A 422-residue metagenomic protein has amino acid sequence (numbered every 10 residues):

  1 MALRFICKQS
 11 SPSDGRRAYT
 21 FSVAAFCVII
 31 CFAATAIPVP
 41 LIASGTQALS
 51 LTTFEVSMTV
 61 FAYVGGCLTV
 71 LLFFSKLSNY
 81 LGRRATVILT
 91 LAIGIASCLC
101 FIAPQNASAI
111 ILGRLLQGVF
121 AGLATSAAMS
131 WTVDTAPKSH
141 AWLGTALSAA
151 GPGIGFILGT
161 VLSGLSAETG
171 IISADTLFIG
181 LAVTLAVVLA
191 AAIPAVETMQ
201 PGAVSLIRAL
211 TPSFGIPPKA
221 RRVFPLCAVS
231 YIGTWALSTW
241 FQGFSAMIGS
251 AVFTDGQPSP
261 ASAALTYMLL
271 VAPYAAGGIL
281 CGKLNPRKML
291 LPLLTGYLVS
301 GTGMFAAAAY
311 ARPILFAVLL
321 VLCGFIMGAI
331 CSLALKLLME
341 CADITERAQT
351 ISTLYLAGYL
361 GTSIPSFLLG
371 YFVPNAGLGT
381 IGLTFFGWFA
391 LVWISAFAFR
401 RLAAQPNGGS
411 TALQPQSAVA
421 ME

Functional and structural regions predicted by a protein language model:
S50, G82, A103-S108, A307-A311: Helix-breaking motifs and short loop linkers at transmembrane-helix boundaries and internal kinks in secondary membrane
F61-S75, M268-G277: Central cavity-lining transmembrane alpha-helices of secondary-active solute carriers, predominantly the Major
L68-N106: Conserved MFS/SLC helix-loop-helix module at the cytosolic interface between two early adjacent transmembrane helices
G113-G151: Cytoplasmic helix-loop-helix junction between adjacent transmembrane helices in 12-TM secondary transporters
S139-P194: Helix-loop-helix hairpin linking two adjacent transmembrane segments in secondary transporters
S262-P286: Transmembrane alpha-helices of Major Facilitator/SLC transporters
M289-S332: C-terminal transmembrane helical hairpin of 12-TM major facilitator-type secondary transporters
L335-L378, F385: A late C-terminal transmembrane helix in Major Facilitator Superfamily
